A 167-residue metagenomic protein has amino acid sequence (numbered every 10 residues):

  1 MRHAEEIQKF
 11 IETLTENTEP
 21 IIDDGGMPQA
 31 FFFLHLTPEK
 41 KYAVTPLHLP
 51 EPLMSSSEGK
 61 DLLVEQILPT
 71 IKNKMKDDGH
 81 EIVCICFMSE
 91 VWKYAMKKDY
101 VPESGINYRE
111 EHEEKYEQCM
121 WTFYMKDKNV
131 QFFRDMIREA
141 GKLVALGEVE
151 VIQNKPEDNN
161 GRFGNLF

Functional and structural regions predicted by a protein language model:
M1-N17, C86-N107: Charged, amphipathic alpha-helical segments
M1-P52: Long, hydrophobic N-terminal alpha-helical segment
E16-P20, V64-K76, S104-R109: Short secondary-structure capping micro-motifs at structural edges
G26-F31, I82-C84, E117-M120: Short, surface-exposed beta-edge/turn micro-motifs
F33-L34, S89, F123-Y124: Hydrophobic side chains in beta-strands
L47-S55, I137-A140: Short, solvent-exposed aromatic-acidic interface loops
S57-D99: Short HxH-centered metal-ligating active-site micro-motif
K97-F167: Glycine-rich, aromatic-bearing surface loops/beta-hairpins
